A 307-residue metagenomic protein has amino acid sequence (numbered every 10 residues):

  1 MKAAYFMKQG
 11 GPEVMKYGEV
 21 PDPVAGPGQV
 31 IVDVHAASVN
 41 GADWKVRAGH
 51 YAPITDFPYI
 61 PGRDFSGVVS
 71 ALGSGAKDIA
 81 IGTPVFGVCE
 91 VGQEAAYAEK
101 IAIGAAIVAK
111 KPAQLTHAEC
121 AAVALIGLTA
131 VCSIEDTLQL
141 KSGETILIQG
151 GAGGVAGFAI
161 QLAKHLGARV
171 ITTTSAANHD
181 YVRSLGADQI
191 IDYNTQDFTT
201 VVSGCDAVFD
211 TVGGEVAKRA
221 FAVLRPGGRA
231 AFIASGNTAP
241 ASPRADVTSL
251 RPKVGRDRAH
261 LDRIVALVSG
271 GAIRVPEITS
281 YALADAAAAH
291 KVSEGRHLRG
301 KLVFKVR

Functional and structural regions predicted by a protein language model:
P21-S38, H50-G92: Glycine-rich beta-strand-centered segment in the early N-terminal region that forms part of a ligand/cofactor-binding
I81, C120-D192: Mid-domain Rossmann-like dinucleotide-binding core that forms the NAD(H)/NADP(H) cofactor-binding site
G92-A105: A structural motif shared across PLP-dependent enzymes of the aminotransferase-like
Q93, V212-R274, K305-R307: Glycine-rich phosphate-binding loop and adjacent beta-alpha segment of Rossmann(oid) nucleotide-cofactor-binding
T200-A207: A short acidic, Gly/Pro-enriched loop at the edge of an enzyme's catalytic core that lines a small-molecule cofactor
L261-R307: C-terminal hydrophobic helical "lid"/dimerization subdomain of Rossmann-like NAD(P)H-dependent oxidoreductases
